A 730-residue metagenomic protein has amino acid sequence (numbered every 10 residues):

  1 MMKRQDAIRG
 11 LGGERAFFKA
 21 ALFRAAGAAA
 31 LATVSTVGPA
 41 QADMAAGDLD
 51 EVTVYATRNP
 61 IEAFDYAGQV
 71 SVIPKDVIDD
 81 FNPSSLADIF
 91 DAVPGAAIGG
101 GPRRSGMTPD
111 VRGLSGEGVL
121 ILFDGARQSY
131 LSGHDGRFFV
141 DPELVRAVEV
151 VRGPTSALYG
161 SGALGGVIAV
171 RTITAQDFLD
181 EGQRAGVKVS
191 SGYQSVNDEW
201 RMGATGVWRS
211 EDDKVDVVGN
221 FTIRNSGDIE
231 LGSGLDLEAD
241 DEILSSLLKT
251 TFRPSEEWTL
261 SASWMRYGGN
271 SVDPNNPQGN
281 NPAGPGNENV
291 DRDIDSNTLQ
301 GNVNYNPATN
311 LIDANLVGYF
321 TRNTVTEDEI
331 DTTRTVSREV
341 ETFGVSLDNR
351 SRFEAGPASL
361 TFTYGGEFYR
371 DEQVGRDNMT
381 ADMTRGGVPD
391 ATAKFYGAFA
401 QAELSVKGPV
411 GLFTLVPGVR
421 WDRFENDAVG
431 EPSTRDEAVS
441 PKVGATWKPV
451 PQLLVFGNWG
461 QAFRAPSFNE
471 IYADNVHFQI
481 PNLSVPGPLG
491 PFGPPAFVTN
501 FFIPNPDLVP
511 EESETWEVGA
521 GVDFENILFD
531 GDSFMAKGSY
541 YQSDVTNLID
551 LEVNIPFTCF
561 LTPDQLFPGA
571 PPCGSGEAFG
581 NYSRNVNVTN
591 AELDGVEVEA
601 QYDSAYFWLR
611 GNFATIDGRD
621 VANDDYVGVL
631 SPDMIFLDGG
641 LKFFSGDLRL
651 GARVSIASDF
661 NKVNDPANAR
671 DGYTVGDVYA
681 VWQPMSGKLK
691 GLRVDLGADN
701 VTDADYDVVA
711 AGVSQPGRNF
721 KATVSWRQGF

Functional and structural regions predicted by a protein language model:
D6-G10, R15-K19, F23-A25, G125 (+10 more regions): Conserved C-terminal beta-signal and adjacent last beta-strands/turns of outer-membrane beta-barrel proteins
G27, S35, A46-D180, D198 (+1 more regions): Acidic, small-polar-rich N-terminal luminal/periplasmic segments of exported/outer-membrane proteins
M44, Y159, A175-A185, E211-K214 (+10 more regions): Short loop/turn motifs that connect adjacent beta-strands in outer-membrane beta-barrel proteins
S191, D213, G219, D313-E329 (+4 more regions): Membrane-embedded beta-barrel scaffold of Gram-negative outer-membrane proteins
Y193-N225, G234-P274, D291-Y305, E403-P409 (+1 more regions): Transmembrane beta-barrel wall of Gram-negative outer-membrane proteins
S226-G227, G232-S233, L237-I243, E257-A314 (+2 more regions): Flexible loop and strand-edge segments within Gram-negative outer membrane beta-barrel domains
S255, G386-S543: Structural signature of Gram-negative outer-membrane beta-barrels, strongest in the C-terminal barrel of TonB-dependent
N349-S351, L360-F362, Y369, V406-G408 (+4 more regions): Gram-negative outer-membrane beta-barrel transporters
